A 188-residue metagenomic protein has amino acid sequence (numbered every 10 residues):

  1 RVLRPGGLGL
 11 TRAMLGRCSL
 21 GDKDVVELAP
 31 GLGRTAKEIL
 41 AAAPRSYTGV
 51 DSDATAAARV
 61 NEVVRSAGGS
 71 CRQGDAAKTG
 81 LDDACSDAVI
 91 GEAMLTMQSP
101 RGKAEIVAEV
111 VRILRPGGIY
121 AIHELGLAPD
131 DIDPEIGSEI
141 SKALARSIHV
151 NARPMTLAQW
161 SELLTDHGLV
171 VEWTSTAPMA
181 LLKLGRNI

Functional and structural regions predicted by a protein language model:
R4-G21: Conserved alpha-helix/loop element of class I SAM-dependent methyltransferases that forms part of the SAM/SAH-binding
K23-G31: Conserved class I S-adenosyl-L-methionine
L32-K78: Class I SAM-dependent methyltransferase SAM/SAH-binding core
A77-V89: A short acidic, Gly/Pro-enriched loop at the edge of an enzyme's catalytic core that lines a small-molecule cofactor
A104-I119: A short glycine-rich, Lys/Arg-flanked "PGG" loop and its adjoining helix->strand segment in the class I
A121-A143: Conserved class I S-adenosyl-L-methionine
A152-G168: Short alpha-helix
T174-I188: C-terminal helical/coil "lid" or tail adjacent to the Rossmann-like core of SAM-dependent
